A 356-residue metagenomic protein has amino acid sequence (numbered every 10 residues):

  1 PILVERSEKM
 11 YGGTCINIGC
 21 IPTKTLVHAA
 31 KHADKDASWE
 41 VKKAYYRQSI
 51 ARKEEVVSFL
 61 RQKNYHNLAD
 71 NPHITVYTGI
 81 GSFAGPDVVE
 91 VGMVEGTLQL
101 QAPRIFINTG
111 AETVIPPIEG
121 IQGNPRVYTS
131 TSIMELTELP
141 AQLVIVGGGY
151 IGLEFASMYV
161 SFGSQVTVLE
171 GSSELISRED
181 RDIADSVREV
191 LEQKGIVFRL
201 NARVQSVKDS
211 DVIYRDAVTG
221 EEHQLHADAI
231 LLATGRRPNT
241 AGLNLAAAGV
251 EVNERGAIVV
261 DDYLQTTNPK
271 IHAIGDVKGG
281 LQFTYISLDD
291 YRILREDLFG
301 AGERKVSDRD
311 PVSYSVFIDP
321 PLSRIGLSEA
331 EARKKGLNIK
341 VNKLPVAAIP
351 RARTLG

Functional and structural regions predicted by a protein language model:
I2, L143-V144, H272: Conserved beta-strand elements of the Class I
E5-L139, T167, S172-I176, D182-I183 (+5 more regions): Glycine-rich flavin
R6, V146-G149, D276: Glycine-rich Rossmann-fold phosphate-binding loop(s) that bind the pyrophosphate of adenine dinucleotide cofactors
C20, T109-Q165, L169, V197-F198 (+2 more regions): Glycine-rich dinucleotide-binding loop and its adjacent helix/turn
G110-A111, V218, L231, G235-R236: Short glycine-/small-residue-rich Rossmann-like dinucleotide-binding loops
G123-P140, Q224-A301: FAD-site-proximal beta/loop scaffold in flavoenzymes
D276-F283, F317-I318, A347-L355: Glycine-rich phosphate/pyrophosphate-binding beta-alpha loops
S323-G356: Structured beta-strand/loop patches that form or line metal/cofactor-binding pockets in enzymes
